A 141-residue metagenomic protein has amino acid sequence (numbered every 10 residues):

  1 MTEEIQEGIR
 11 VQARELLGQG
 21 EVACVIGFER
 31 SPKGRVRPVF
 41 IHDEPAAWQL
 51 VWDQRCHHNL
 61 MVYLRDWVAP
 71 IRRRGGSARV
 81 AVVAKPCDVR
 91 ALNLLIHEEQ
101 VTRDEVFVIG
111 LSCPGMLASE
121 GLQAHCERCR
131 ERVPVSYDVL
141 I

Functional and structural regions predicted by a protein language model:
M1-I141: Iron-sulfur-associated redox domains of electron-transfer enzymes in respiratory and anaerobic energy metabolism
